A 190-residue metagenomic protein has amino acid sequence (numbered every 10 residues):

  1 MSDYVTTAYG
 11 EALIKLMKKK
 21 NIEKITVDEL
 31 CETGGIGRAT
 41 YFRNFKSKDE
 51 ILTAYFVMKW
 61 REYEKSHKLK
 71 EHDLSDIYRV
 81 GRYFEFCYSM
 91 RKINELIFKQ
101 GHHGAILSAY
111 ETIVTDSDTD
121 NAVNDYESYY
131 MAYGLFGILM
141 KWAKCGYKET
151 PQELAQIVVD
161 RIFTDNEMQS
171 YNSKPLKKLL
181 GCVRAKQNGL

Functional and structural regions predicted by a protein language model:
S2-I14, K18, E23-V27, E32-G35 (+3 more regions): An amphipathic alpha-helix adjacent to DNA-recognition modules
I25-T26, E95-I97, I106, P151 (+1 more regions): Short, hydrophobic secondary-structure boundary micro-motifs
H67-K70, N94-I97, W142, G146 (+1 more regions): Secondary-structure edge/capping motif, primarily at the C-terminal ends of alpha-helices and the immediately following
H72-E111, D125: Helical hydrophobic small-molecule/effector-binding pocket
K99-F136, D160-E167: Amphipathic alpha-helical packing segments from all-alpha helical-bundle domains
K144-L190: C-terminal peripheral helix-coil segments that are non-catalytic and often amphipathic
